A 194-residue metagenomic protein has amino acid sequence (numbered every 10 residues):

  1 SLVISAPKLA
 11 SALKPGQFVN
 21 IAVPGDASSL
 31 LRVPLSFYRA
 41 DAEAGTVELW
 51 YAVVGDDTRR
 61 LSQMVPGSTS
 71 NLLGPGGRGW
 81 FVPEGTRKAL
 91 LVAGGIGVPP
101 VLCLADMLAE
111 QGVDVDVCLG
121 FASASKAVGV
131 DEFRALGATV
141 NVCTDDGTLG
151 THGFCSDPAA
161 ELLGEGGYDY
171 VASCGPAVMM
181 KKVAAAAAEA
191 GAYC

Functional and structural regions predicted by a protein language model:
S1-P66: Ferredoxin-reductase
D56-C194: FNR/FR-type flavoprotein reductase catalytic core
